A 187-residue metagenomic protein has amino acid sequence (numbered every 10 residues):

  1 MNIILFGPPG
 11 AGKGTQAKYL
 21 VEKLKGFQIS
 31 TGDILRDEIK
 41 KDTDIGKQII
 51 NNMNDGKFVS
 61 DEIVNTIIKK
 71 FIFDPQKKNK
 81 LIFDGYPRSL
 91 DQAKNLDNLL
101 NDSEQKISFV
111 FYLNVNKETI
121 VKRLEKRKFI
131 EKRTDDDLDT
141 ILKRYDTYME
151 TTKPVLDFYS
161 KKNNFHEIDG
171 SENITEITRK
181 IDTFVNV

Functional and structural regions predicted by a protein language model:
M1-V187: Glycine-rich phosphate-binding loop of ATP-dependent small-molecule kinases
